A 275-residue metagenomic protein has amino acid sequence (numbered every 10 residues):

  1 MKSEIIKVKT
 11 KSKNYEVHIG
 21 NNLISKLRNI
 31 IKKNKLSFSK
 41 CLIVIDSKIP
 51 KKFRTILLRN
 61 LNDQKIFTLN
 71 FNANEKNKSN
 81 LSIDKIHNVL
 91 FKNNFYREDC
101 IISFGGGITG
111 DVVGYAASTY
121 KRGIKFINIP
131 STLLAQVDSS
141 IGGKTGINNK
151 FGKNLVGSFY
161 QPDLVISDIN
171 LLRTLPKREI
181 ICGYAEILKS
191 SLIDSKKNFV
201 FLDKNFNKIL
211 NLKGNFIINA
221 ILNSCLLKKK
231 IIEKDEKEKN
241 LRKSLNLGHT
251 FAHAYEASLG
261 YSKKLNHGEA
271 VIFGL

Functional and structural regions predicted by a protein language model:
M1-C100: ATP/NTP phosphate-donor binding region
K9, G114-N207: A glycine/threonine-rich phosphate-anchoring loop and its flanking beta-alpha core in nucleotide/phosphate-binding
G20, I43, S79, P130 (+3 more regions): Residue-level signal for inorganic ion chemistry
N74, F104-G106, L247-G248: Glycine-rich beta-strand-to-loop/alpha-helix junction loops that act as flexible
N94-Y96, K121-N128, S258-E269: Phosphate-handling active-site elements
I108-G114, Q136, A254: Short glycine/serine/threonine-rich phosphate/pyrophosphate-binding segments that cradle anionic phosphate groups
N205-L275: Active-site segments that bind and position negatively charged phosphate/pyrophosphate groups
